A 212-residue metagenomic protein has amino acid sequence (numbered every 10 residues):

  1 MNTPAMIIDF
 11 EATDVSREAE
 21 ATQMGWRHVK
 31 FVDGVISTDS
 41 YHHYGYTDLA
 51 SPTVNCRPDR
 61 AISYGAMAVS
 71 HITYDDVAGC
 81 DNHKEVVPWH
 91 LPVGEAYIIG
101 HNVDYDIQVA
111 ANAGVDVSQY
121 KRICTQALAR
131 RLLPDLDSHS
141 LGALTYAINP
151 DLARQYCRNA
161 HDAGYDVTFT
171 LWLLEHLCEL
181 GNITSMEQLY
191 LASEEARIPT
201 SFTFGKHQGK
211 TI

Functional and structural regions predicted by a protein language model:
M1-R122, A127, P134-H161: Conserved non-catalytic scaffold segment of RNase H-like nuclease domains
N102-V103, G114, L171-C178: Generic secondary-structure microfeatures
P134, Y146, P150, W172-N182: Short helix-capping and hinge/turn segments at secondary-structure transitions, especially at repeat and domain
D162-L173: Acidic, divalent-metal-coordinating active-site segment for phosphoryl/phosphodiester hydrolysis, typified by short
L173-I212: Acidic two-metal-ion nuclease catalytic site recognized across multiple nuclease folds, prominently DnaQ/RNase D-T
